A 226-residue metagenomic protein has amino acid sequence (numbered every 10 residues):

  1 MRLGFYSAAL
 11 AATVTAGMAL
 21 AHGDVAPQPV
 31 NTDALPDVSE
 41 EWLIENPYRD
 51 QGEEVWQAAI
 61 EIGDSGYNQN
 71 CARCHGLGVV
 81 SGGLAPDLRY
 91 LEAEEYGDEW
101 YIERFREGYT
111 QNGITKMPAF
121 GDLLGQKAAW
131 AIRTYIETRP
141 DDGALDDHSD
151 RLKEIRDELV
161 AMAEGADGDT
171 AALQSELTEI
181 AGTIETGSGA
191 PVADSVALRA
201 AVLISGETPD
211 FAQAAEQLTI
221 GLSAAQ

Functional and structural regions predicted by a protein language model:
M1-A9: Bacterial N-terminal signal peptides that target proteins for export
A16-M18: N-terminal signal peptide c-region/cleavage motif recognized by signal peptidases
D24-A34, Y90-G143, A181, V196-G206 (+1 more regions): Extracytoplasmic electron-transfer domains, predominantly the class I c-type cytochrome c fold
P29-G66, E158-D169: Electrostatic cytochrome c docking/interface patches
P47-Y48, G66, P140-H148: Short sequence/structural segments immediately N-terminal
V55-G78, Y96-E107, S149-R156: Sequence/structural segment immediately N-terminal to covalent heme-attachment motifs in c-type and related
G83-L88: Short cysteine/histidine-rich zinc-coordinating motifs and their immediately flanking basic loops
R151-Q226: Mature extracytoplasmic or organellar-lumen-exposed domains after removal of signal/transit peptides
